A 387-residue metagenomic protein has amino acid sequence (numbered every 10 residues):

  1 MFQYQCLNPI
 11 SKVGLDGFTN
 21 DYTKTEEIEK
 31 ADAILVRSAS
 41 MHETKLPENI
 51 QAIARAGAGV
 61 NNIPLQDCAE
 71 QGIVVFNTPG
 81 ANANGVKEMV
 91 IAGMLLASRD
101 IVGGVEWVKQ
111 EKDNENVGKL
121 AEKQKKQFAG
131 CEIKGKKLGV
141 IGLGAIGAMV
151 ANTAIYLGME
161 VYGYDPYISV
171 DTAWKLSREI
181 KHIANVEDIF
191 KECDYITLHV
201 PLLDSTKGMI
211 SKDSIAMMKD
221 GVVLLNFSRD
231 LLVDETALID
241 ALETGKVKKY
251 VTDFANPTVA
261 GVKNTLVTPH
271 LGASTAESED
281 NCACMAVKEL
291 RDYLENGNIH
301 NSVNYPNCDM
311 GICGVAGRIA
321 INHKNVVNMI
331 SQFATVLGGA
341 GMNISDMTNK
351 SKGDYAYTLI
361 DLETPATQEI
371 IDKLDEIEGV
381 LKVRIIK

Functional and structural regions predicted by a protein language model:
M1-T78, S211, M217, V223 (+5 more regions): An N-terminal-biased, well-structured beta-alpha scaffold segment characteristic of Rossmann-like dinucleotide-binding
H42-K45, P166-T258, S274: Rossmann-like adenosine-cofactor binding region
P79-K137, D171, N301-V303: Phosphate-binding beta-alpha-beta segment of Rossmann-like dinucleotide-binding domains, i.e., the NAD(P)
K87-E106, N152-M159, C284-N298, A334-G338: Oxidoreductase and adenylate-handling cofactor-binding alpha/beta cores
K136, L143-G144: Glycine-rich Rossmann-fold phosphate-binding loop(s) that bind the pyrophosphate of adenine dinucleotide cofactors
G147-A148: N-terminal Rossmann-fold NAD(P) dinucleotide-binding loop
K212, D220-C313, Y357, D361 (+2 more regions): Rossmann-like dinucleotide-binding domain for NAD(H)/NADP(H)
N304-K387: A conserved regulatory-domain signal marking ACT and ACT-like small-molecule sensing domains and adjacent regulatory
